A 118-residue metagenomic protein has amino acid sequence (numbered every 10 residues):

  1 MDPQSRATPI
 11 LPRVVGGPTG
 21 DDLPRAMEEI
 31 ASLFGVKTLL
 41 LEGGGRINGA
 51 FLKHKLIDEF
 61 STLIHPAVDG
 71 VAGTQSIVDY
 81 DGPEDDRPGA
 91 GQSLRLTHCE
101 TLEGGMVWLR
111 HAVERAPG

Functional and structural regions predicted by a protein language model:
M1-G118: Enzymes that bind and transform nitrogen-containing heteroaromatic metabolites
